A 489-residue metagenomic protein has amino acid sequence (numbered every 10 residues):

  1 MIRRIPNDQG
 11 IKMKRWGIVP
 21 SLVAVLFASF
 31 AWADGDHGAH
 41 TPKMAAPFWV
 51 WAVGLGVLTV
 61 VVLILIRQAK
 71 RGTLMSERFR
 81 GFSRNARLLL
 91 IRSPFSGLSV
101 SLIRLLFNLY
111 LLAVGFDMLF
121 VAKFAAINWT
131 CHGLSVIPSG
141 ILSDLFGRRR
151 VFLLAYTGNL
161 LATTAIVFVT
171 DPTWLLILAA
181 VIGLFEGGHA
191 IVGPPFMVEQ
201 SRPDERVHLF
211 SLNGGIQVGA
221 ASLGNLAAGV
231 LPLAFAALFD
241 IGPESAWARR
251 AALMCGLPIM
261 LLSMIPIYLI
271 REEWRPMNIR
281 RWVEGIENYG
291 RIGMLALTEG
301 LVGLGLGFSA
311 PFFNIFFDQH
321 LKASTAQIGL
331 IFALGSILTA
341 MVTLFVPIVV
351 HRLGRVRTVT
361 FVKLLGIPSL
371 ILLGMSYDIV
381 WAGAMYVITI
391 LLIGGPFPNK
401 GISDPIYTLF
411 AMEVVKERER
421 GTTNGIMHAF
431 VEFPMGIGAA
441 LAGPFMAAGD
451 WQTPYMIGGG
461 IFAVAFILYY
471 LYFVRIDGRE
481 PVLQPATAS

Functional and structural regions predicted by a protein language model:
H40-W51, L233-L257, P444-F462: A membrane-interface helix-boundary motif in multi-pass transporters
V61-K70, L257-P276, L468-F473: C-terminal membrane-cytosol helix-exit motif in multi-pass small-molecule transporters
G72-T130, G293-F332: Helix-loop boundary and gating motifs at the non-cytosolic
P94, A162, T173-H189, G300 (+1 more regions): Hydrophobic core of transmembrane alpha-helices in multi-pass small-molecule transporters, especially MFS/SLC-type
V136-G147, P232, V342-R355, M446-A447: Helix-to-loop junctions at the C-terminal end of transmembrane segments in multipass secondary transporters
T157-T170, L365-D378: C-terminal ends and interior cores of transmembrane alpha-helices in multi-pass membrane transporters/permeases
G188-S201, K400-V415: Intracellular juxtamembrane helix-capping segments at the cytosolic ends of symmetry-related transmembrane helices
